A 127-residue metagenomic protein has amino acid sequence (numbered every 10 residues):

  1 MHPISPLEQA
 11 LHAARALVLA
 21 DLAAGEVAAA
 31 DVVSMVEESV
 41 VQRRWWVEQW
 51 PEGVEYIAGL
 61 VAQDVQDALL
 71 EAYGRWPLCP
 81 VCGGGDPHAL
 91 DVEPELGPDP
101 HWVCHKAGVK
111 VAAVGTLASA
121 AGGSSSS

Functional and structural regions predicted by a protein language model:
M1-E55: N-terminal alpha-helical interaction blocks
P51-S127: Cys/His-clustered metal-coordination modules, chiefly Zn-binding fingers
